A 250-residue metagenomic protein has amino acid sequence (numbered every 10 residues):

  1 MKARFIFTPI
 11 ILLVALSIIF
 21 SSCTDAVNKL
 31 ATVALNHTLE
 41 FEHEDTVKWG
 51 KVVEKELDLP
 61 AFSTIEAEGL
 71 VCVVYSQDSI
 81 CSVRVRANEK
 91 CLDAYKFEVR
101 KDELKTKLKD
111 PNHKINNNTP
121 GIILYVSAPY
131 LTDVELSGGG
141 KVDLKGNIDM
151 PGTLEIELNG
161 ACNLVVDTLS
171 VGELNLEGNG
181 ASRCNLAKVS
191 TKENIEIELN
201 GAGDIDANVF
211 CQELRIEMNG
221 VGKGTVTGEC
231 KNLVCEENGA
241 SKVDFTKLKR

Functional and structural regions predicted by a protein language model:
K2-R250: Intrinsically disordered, low-complexity terminal regions
